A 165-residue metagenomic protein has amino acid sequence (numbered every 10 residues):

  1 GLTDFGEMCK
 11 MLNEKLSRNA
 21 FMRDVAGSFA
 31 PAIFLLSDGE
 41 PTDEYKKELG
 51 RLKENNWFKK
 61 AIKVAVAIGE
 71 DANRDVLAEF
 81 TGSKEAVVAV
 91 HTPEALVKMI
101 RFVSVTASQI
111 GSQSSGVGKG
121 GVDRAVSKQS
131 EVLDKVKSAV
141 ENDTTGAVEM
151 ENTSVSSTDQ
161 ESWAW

Functional and structural regions predicted by a protein language model:
G1-F29, T42-E44, V64-D75, E94-I100: Von Willebrand factor
A30-F34: Structural motif
L36-E40: MIDAS-like acidic motif and immediate structural context at the N-terminus of von Willebrand factor A/I domains
Y45, G50-E54, K119: Mixed-charge (Asp/Glu-Lys/Arg
K53-A61: Arginine/glycine-rich "motif VI" loop of SF2 helicases in the C-terminal RecA-like domain
E70-D123, S127: Von Willebrand factor A/integrin I-like adhesion domains
T145-W165: Long, low-complexity, intrinsically disordered segments
